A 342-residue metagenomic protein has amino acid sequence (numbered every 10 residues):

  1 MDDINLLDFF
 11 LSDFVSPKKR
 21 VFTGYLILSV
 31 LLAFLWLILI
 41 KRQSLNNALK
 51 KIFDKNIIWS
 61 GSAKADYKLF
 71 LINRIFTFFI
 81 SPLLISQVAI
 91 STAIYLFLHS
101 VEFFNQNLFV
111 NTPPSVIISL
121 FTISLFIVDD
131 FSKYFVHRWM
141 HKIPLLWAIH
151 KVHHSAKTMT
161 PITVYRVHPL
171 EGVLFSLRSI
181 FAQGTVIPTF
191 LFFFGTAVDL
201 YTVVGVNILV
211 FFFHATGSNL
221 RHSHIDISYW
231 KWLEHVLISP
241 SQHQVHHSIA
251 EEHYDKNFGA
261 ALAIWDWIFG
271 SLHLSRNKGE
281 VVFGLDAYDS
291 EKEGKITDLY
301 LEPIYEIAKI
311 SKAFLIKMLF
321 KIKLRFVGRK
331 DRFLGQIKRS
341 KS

Functional and structural regions predicted by a protein language model:
M1-I4, F53-G61, W232-H235: Short, membrane-interfacial amphipathic segments enriched in basic
M1-P17: Short, strongly hydrophobic alpha-helical membrane anchors
S12, L98-F109, G195: Membrane-interface helix termini and inter-helical loops of multi-pass transporters
D13-K18, D54, I58, S62 (+8 more regions): Membrane-helix interfacial "entry" motifs
V21-F103, F121-D129, K133: Specific transmembrane helices
K68, I72, L174, G217 (+9 more regions): Membrane-interacting alpha-helical segments
I72-L84, I94, V110-V281: Membrane-embedded catalytic scaffold of the fatty acid hydroxylase/desaturase
G279-R339: A membrane-cytosol interface segment of integral membrane proteins
